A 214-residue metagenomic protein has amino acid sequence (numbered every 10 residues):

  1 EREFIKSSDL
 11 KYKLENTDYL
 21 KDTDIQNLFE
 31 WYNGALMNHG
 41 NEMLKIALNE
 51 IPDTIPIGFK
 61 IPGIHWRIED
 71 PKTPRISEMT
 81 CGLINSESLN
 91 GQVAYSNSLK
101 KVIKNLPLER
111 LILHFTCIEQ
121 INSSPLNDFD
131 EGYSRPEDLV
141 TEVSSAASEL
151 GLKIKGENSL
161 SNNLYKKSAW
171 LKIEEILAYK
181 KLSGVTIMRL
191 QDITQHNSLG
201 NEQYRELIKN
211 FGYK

Functional and structural regions predicted by a protein language model:
E1-K104: Polysaccharide-binding and catalytic clefts of secreted carbohydrate-active enzymes
Q92-K214: Substrate-binding cleft of secreted/luminal carbohydrate-active enzymes
